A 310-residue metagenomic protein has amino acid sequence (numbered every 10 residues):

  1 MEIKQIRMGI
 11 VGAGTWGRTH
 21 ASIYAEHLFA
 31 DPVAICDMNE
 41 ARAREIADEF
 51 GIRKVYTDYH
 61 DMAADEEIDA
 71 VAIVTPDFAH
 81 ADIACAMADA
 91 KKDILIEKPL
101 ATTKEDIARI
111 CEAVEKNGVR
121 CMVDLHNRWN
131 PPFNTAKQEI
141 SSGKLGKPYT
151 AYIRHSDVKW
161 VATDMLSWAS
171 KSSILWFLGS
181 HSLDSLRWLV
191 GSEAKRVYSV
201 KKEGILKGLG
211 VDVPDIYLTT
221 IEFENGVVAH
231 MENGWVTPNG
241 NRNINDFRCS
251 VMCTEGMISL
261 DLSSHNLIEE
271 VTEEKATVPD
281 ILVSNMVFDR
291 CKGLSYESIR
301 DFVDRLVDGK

Functional and structural regions predicted by a protein language model:
M1-F50: N-terminal Rossmann-like dinucleotide-binding module
M1-I3, A30, A70-T75, A108 (+1 more regions): C-terminal helix-rich "cap/oligomerization" subdomain common to oxidoreductases
H20, N39, F50-A113: Beta-loop-alpha module in the N-terminal Rossmann-like domain of NAD(P)-dependent dehydrogenases, especially those
Y56, I96, T102, C121-V123 (+3 more regions): Hydrophobic residues in well-ordered beta-strands that form the structural core
R109-H126, G146-Y152: Rossmann-fold dehydrogenase core element
N127-V211: Predominantly a Rossmann-like dinucleotide-binding segment in NAD(P)-dependent oxidoreductases
D184-H265, Y296-K310: Contiguous beta-strand/loop segments that form the cofactor/metal-binding neighborhood of enzyme cores
